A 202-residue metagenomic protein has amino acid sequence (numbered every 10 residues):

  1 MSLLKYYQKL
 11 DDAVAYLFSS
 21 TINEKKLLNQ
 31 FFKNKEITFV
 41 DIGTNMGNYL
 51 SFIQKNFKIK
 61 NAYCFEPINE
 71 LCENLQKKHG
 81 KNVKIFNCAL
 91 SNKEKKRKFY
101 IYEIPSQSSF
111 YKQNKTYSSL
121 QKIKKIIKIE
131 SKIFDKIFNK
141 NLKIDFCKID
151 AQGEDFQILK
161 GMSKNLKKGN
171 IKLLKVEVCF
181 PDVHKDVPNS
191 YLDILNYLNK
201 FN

Functional and structural regions predicted by a protein language model:
L4-D11, A15: S-adenosyl-L-methionine
S19-I104, N114, L120, F180-K185: SAM cofactor-binding core of SAM-dependent methyltransferases, primarily the Rossmann-like beta-alpha-beta module
V40, F52-C64, N82, I137-I149 (+1 more regions): Conserved acidic-Pro-Pro-aromatic motif
N87-C88, K128-S131, K148: Conserved residues in the N-terminal Rossmann fold of short-chain dehydrogenase/reductase
S119-I127: A recurrent flexible, glycine/aromatic-enriched loop bordering the glycosyltransferase active site that acts as
